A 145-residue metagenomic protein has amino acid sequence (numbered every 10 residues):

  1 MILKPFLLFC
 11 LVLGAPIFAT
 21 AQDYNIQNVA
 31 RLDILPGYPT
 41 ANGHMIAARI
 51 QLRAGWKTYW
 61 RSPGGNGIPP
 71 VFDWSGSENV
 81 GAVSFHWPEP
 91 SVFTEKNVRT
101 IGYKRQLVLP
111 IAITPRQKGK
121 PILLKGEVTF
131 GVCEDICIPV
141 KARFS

Functional and structural regions predicted by a protein language model:
M1-I2: N-terminal secretory signal peptides that target proteins for export/translocation
P5-G14: Sec-dependent N-terminal signal peptides
T20-S145: Extracellular/lumen-exposed scaffold segments
